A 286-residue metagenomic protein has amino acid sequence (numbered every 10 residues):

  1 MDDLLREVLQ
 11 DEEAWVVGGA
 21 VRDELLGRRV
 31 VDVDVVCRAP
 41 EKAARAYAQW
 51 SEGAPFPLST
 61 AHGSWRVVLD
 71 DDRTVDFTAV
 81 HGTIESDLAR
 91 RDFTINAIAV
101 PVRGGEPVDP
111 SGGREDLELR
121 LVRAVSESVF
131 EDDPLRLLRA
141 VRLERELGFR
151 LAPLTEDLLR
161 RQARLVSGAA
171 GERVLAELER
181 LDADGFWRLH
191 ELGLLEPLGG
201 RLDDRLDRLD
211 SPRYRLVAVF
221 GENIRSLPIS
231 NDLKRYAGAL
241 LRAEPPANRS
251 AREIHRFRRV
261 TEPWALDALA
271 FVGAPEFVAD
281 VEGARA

Functional and structural regions predicted by a protein language model:
M1-A286: Catalytic cores of the polymerase beta-like nucleotidyltransferase superfamily and closely associated nucleotide
